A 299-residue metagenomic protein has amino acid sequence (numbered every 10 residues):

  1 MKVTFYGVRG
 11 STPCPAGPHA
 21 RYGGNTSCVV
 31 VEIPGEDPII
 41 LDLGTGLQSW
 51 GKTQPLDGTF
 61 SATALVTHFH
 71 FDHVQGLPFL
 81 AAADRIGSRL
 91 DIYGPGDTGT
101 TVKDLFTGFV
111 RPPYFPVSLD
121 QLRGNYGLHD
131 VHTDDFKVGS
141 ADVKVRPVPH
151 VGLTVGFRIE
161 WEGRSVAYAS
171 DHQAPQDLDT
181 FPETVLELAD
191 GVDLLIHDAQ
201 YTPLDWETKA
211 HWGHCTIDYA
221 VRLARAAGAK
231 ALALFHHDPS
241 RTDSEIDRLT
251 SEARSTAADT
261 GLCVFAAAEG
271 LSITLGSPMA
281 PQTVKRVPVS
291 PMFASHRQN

Functional and structural regions predicted by a protein language model:
M1-A167, L186, I246-T283, M292-R297: Binuclear metal-dependent hydrolase catalytic cores
R9, G44, Q173, Q200 (+1 more regions): Anionic group-transfer/hydrolysis microenvironments
L41, T67, Y168-S170, H197-A199 (+1 more regions): Active-site flanking residues adjacent to catalytic metal/cofactor-binding acidic residues
I92, G96-G99, Q173-P175, H237-R241: Short histidine/acidic/glycine/proline-rich micro-motifs that form metal- and phosphate-coordinating active-site loops
V166-H172, W206: Short, basic, glycine/proline-bearing loop/turn elements
H172-Q176, F293-N299: Short, cationic low-complexity segments
Q176-C263, A267-E269: Cap/insert and terminal regions of metallo-dependent hydrolase folds
